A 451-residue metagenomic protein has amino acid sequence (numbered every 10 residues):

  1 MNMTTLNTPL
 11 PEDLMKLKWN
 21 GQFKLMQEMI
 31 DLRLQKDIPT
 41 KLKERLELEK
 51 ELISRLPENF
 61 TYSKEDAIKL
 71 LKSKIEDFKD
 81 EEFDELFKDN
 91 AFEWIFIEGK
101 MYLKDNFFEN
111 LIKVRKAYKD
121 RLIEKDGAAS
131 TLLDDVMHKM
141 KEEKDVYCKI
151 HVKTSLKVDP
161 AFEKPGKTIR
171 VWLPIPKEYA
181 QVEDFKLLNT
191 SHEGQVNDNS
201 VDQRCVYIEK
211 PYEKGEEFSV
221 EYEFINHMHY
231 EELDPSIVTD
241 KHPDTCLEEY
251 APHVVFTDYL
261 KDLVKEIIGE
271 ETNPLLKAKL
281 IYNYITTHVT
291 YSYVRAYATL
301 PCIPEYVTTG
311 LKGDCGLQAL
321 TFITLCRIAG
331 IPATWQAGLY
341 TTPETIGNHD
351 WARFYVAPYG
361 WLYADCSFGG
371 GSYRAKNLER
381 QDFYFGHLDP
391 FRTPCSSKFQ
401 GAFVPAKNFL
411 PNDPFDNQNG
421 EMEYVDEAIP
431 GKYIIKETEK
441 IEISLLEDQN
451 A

Functional and structural regions predicted by a protein language model:
N2-E28, L32-D37: Non-catalytic amphipathic alpha-helical adaptor/oligomerization segments
N7-N20, L317-K407: Hydrophobic/aromatic-rich core segments of domains that either
L10-P11, K18-G21, L25, D198-C205 (+1 more regions): Acidic low-complexity segments
K18-W19, I30-H227: Intrinsically disordered, low-complexity N-terminal segments that are enriched in acidic
V171, I281, A352: Terminal peptide-recognition signature
L187-T190, D234-P243, C366-G369: Short intrinsically disordered coil segments
P274-I281, L311-C326: Active-site nucleophilic cysteine motif
G386-A451: Low-complexity, Gly/Ser/Thr/Pro-rich intrinsically disordered linker/tail segments
